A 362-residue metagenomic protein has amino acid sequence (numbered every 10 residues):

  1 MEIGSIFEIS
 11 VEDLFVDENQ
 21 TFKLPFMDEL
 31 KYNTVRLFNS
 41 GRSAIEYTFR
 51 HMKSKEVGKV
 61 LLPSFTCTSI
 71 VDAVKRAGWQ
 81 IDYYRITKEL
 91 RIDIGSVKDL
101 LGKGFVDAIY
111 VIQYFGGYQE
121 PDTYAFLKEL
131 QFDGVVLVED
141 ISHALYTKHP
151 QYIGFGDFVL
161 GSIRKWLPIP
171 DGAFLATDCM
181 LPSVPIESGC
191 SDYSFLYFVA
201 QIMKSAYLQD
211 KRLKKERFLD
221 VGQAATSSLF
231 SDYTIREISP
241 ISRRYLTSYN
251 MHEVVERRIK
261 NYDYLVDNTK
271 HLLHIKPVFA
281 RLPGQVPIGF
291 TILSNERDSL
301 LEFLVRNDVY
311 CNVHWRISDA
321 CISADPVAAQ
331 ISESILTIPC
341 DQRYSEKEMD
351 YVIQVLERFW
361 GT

Functional and structural regions predicted by a protein language model:
M1-E56, E253-E256, E357-T362: Conserved PLP-binding active-site segment in aminotransferase class I/II-type PLP enzymes
K23-P25, F65-T68, I141-Q151, E296-R297: Short, polar loop motifs at secondary-structure junctions
F26-L30, V71-R76, T147-G156, A206-R212 (+2 more regions): Short loop/helix-cap segments at secondary-structure boundaries that form the rim of catalytic
Y32-R36, G41, T66, Y110-V111 (+1 more regions): PLP-dependent aminotransferase class I/II
F49-G104: Conserved PLP-anchoring active-site segment centered on the Schiff-base-forming lysine
L90-S183: Active-site phosphate-binding strand-loop segment of PLP-dependent enzymes
